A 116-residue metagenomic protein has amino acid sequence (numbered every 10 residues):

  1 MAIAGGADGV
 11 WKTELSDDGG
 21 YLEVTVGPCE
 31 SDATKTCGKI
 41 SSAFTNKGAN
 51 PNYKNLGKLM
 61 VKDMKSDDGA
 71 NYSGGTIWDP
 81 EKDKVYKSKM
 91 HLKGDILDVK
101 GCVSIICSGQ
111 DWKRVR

Functional and structural regions predicted by a protein language model:
M1-G6: Sec/Tat signal peptide C-region and signal peptidase I cleavage site
A7-K87: Central antiparallel beta-sheet cores of small beta-barrel/beta-sandwich binding domains
D79-M90, D95-G109: Short, exposed beta-strand-loop hairpins at the edges of beta-sheets in extracellular/periplasmic proteins
V115-R116: Short, solvent-exposed mixed-charge patches
